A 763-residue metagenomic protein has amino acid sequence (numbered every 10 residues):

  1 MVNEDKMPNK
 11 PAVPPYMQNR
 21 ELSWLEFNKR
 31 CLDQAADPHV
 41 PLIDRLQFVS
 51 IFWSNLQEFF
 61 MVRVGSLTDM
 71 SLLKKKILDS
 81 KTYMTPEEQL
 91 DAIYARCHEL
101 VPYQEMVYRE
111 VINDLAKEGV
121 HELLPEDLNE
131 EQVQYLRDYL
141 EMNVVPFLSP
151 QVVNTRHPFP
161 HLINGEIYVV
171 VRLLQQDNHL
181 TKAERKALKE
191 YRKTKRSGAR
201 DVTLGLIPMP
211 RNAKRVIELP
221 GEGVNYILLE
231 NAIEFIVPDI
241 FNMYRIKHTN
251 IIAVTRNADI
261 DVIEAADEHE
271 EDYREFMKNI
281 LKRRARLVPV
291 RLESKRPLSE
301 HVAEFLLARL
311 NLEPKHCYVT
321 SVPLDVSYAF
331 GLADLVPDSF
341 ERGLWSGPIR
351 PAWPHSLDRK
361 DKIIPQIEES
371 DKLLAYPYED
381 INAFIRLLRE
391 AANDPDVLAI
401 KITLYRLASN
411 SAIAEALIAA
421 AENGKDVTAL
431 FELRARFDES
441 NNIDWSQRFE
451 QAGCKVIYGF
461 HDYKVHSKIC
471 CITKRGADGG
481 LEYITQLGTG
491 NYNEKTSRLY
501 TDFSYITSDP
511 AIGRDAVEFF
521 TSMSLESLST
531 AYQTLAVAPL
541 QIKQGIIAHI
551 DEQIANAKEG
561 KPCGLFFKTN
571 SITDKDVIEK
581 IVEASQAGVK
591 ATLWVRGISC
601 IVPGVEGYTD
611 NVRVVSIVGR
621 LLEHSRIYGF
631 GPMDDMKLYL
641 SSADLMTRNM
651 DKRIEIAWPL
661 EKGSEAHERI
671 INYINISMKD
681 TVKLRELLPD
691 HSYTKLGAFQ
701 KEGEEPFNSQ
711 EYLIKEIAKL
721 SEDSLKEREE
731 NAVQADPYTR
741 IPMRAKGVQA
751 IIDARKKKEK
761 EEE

Functional and structural regions predicted by a protein language model:
M1-L565, E583, A587, G597-E763: N-terminal localization/anchoring segments of enzymes in phospholipid and broader phosphate metabolism
K575: Active-site glycine- and acidic-residue-rich loops that bind and position anionic ligands or nucleotide-like cofactors
K590-W594: Hydrophobic alpha/beta core scaffold segments
